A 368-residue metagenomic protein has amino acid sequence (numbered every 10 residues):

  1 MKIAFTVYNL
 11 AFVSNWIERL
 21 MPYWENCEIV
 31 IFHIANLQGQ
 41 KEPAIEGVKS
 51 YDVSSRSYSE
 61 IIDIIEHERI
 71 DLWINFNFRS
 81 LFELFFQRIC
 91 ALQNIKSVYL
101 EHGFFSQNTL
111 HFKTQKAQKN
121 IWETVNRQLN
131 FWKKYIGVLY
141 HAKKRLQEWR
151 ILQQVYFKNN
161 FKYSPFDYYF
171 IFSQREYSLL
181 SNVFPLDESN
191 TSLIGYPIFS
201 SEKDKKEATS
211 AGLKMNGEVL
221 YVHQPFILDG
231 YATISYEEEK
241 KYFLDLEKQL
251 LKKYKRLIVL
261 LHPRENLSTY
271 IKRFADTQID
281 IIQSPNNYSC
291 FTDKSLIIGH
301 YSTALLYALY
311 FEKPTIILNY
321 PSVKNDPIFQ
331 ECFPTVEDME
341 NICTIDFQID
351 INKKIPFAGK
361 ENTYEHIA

Functional and structural regions predicted by a protein language model:
M1-K119, A232-Y236: N-terminal pre-catalytic "stem/leader" segment of glycosyltransferase-like enzymes
V7-Y8, F32-N36, L100-F105, G195-P197 (+3 more regions): Short loop/turn segments at strand-loop or loop-helix junctions that form parts of catalytic or ligand-binding pockets
W16, Y196-T269: Conserved catalytic-core segment of nucleotide-activated headgroup transferases in glycan assembly
H33-I45, V222, L244-S284, D326 (+1 more regions): Catalytic donor nucleotide-activated moiety binding site of glycosyltransferases and closely related
V53-I65, L260-F311: Donor nucleotide-activated moiety binding/catalytic core segment of transferases that use nucleotide-activated donors
A91-Q115, K119-L139, L220-V222, I316-L318: Active-site proximal beta-strand in glycosyltransferases
N130-L228: A nucleotide-sugar donor-handling region in carbohydrate enzymes
T303-E361: Catalytic binding pocket for nucleotide-activated donors in carbohydrate/polymer assembly enzymes
